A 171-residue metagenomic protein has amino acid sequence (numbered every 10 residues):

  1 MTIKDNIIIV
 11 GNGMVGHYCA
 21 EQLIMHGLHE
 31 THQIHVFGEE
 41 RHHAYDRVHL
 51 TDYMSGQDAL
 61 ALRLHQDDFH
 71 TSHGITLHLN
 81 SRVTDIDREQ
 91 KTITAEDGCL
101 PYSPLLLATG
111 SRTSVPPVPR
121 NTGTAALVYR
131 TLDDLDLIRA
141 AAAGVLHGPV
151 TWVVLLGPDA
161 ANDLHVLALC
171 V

Functional and structural regions predicted by a protein language model:
M1, R41, V154-A160: A subset of signal/propeptide-processing and intrinsically disordered low-complexity segments in secreted/extracellular
M1-I8, Q66-W152: FAD-binding core/adjacent interface of flavoenzyme oxidoreductases
T2-T76, A168-V171: Beta1-alpha1 glycine-rich phosphate/pyrophosphate-binding loop at the start of Rossmann-like nucleotide-binding domains
G11-V15, R130, V153-D159: Glycine-rich Rossmann-fold phosphate-binding loop(s) that bind the pyrophosphate of adenine dinucleotide cofactors
G16-H17, V115, L135, D163: Short, well-ordered alpha-helical microsegments
Q33-G38, P101-A108, A161-L167: Short, functional N-terminal and low-complexity linear motifs
L62, D136, H147-V154, A160-V171: Rossmann-like dinucleotide-binding cores of NAD(P)H-dependent redox enzymes
